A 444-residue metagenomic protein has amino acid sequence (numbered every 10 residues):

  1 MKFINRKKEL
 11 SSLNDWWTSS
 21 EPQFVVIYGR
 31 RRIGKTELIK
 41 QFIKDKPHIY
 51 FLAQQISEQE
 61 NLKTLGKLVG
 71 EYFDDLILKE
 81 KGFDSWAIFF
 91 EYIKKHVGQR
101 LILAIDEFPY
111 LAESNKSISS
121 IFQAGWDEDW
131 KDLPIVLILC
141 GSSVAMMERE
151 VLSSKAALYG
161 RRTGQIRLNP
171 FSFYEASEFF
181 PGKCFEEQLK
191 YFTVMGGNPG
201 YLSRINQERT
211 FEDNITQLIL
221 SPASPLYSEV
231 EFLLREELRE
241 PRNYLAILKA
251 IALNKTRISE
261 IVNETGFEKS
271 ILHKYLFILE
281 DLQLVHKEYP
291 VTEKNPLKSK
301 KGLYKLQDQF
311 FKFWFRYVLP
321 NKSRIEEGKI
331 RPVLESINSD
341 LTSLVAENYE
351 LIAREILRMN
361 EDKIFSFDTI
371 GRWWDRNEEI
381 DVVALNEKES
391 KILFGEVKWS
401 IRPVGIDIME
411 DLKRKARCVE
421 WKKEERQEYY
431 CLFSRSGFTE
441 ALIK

Functional and structural regions predicted by a protein language model:
M1-E335: Phosphate-binding site recognition
K298-K444: A cross-kingdom feature that marks ATP-driven nucleic-acid transaction machinery
